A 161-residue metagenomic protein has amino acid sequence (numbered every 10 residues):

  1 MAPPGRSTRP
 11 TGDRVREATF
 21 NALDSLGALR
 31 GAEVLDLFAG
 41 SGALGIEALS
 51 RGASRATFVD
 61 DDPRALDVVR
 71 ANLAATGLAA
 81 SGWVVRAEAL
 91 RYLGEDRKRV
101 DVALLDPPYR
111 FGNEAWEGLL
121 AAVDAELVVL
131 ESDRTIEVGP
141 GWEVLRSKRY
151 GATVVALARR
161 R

Functional and structural regions predicted by a protein language model:
M1-R161: Class I S-adenosyl-L-methionine-dependent methyltransferase catalytic core
